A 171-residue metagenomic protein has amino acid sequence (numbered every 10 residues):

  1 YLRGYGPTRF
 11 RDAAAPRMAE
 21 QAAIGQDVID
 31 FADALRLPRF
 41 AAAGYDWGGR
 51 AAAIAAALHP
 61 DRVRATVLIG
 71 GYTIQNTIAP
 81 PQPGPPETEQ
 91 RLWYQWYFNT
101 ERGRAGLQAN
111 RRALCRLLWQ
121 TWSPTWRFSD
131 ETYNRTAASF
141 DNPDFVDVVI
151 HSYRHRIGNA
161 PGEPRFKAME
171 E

Functional and structural regions predicted by a protein language model:
Y5-A43, W47-E171: Flexible "cap/lid" subdomain of the alpha/beta-hydrolase fold that forms the substrate-access gate
